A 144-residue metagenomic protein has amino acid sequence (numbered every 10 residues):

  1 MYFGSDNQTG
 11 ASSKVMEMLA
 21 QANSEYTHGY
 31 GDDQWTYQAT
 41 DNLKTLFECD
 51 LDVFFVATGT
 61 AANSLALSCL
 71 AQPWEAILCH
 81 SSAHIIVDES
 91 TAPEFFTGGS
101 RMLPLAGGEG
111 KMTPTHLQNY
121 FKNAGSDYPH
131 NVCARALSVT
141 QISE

Functional and structural regions predicted by a protein language model:
M1-Y2, D52-F55, E75-I77, R101-M102 (+1 more regions): Structural motif
S5, T40, V53, S138-S143: Structured catalytic cores of enzymes that bind and process phosphorylated ligands/cofactors
N7-A11: Short polar catalytic/cofactor-binding loops
S12-G59, S81-S82, I86-D88, A92: Conserved N-terminal alpha-helix of the aminotransferase class I/II PLP-enzyme fold
T45-E48, L70, E94-T97, D127-V132: Solvent-exposed alpha-helices and their adjacent loops that cap or buttress functional pockets in soluble metabolic
A66-W74, A92: Glycine-rich loop at the start of a catalytic domain that most often binds anionic cofactors/ligands
T97-E144: PLP-dependent aminotransferase-class I/II
